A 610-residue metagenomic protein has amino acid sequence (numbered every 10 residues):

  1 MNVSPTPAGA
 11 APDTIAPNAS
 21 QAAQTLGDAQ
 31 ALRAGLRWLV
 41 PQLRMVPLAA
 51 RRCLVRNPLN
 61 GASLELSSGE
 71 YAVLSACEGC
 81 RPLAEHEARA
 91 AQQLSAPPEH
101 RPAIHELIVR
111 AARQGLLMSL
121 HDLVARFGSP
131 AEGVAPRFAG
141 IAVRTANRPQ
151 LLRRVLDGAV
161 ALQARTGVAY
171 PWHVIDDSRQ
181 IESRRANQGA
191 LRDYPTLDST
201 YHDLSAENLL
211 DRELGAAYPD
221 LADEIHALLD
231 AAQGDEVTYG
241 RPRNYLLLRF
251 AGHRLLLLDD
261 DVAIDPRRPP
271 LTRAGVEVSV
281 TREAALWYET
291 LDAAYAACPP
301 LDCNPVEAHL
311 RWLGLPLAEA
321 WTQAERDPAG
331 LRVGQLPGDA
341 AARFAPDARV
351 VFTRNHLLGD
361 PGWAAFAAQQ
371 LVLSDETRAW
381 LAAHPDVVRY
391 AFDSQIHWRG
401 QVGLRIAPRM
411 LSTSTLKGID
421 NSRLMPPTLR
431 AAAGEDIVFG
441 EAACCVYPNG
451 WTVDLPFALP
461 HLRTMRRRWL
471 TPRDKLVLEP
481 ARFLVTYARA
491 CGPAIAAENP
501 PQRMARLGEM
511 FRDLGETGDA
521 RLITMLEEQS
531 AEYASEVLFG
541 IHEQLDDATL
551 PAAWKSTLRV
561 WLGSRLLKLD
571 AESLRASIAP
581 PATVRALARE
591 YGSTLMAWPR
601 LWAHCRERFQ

Functional and structural regions predicted by a protein language model:
M1-D28, L43-M45, S75, R81-P82 (+12 more regions): Terminal low-complexity segments of carbohydrate-biosynthetic enzymes
N2-Q24, R51, L59-P136: Long, charge-rich, low-complexity alpha-helical segments
F138-I141, P171: Cell-envelope/extracellular polymer assembly enzymes that use nucleotide-activated donors
R148-Q163, I181-A190: Short, well-formed alpha-helical segments that are part of the catalytic scaffolds of diverse glycosyltransferases
S183-H253, R268-P270: Active-site-proximal specificity loops/subdomain of glycosyltransferases
H253-D265: Short beta-strand-to-loop acidic/aromatic patch adjacent to the donor-nucleotide binding site
I264-A342: Conserved donor-nucleotide/metal-binding helix-loop-beta segment in metal-dependent transferases, i.e., the alpha-helix
A432-P448: A short, conserved alpha-helix in the catalytic core of glycosyltransferases
